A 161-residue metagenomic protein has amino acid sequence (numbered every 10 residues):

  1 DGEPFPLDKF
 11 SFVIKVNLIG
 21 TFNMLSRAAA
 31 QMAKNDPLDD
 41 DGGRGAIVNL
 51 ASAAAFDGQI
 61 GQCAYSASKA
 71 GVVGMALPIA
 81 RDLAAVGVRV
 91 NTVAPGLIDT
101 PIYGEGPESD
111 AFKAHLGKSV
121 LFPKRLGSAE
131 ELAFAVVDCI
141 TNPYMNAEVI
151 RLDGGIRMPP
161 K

Functional and structural regions predicted by a protein language model:
D1-S11, A30, K34-D41, G61-A64 (+1 more regions): Conserved mid-core segment of classical short-chain dehydrogenase/reductases
E3-N23, V48, V72: Catalytic Tyr-X3-Lys loop
I14-K15, D110-E131: Catalytic Tyr-x(3-8)-Lys segment
L25, S68, A76: Active-site helix of classical SDR
A30, R81-D82: Alpha-helical segment proximal to the catalytic Tyr-Lys
S52: Residue(s) in the substrate-gating loop at a strand-loop-helix junction that position the organic substrate next
A85, L97-V120, K161: A glycine/serine/threonine-rich, flexible loop-to-helix segment that serves as the NAD(P) cofactor-binding "lid"
S128-L152, R157: C-terminal substrate-recognition "lid" of short-chain dehydrogenase/reductases
